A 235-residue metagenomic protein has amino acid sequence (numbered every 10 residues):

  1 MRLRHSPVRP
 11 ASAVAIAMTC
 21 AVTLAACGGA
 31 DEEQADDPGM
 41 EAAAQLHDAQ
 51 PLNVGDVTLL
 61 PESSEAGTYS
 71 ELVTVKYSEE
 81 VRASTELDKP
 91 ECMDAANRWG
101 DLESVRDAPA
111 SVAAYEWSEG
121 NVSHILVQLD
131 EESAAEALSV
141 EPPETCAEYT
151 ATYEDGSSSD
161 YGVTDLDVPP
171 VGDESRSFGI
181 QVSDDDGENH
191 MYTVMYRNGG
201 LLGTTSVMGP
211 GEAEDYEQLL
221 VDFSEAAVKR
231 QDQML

Functional and structural regions predicted by a protein language model:
R2-A15: Bacterial N-terminal signal peptides that target proteins for export
V22-A26: C-terminal motif of bacterial Sec signal peptides marking the signal peptidase cleavage site
G28-D31: Bacterial signal peptide processing site
E33-L59: N-terminal low-complexity, Pro/Thr/Ser-rich intrinsically disordered segments that act as propeptides or flexible
S63, G67-H190, E217, D222-F223: A small/polar (G/S/T-enriched), proline-flanked helix-loop surface module common in exported/cell-envelope proteins
S123-I125, G200-G209: Short, well-ordered beta-strand elements
V171-E174, Y196-L202: Short, solvent-exposed coil/turn segments at beta-strand boundaries
S206-L235: Surface-exposed amphipathic alpha-helical segments
